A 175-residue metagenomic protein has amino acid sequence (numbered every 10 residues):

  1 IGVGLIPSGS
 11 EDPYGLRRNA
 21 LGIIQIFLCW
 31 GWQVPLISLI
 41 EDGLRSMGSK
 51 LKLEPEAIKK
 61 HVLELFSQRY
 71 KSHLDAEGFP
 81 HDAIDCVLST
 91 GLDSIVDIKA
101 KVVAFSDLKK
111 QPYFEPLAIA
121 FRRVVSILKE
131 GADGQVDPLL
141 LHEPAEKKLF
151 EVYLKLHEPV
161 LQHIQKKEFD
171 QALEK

Functional and structural regions predicted by a protein language model:
I1-K175: Amphipathic alpha-helical "coupling" segments that flank catalytic cores
